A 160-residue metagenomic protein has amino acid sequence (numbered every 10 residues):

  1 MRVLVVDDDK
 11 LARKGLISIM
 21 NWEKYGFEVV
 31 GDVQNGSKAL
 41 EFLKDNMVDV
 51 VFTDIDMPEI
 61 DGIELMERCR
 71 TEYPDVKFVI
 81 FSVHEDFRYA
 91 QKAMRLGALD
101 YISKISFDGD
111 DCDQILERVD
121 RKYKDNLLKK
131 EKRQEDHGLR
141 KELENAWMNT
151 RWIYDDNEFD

Functional and structural regions predicted by a protein language model:
D7, D54: Active-site residues of response regulator receiver
K10-G31: Two-component/phosphorelay signaling modules centered on CheY-like receiver
D32-E41, G62: Helix N-cap/capping motif at the beta->alpha junctions
E41, I63-Y73: Short amphipathic alpha-helix used as the core "switch/output" element in two-component signaling
M57: Receiver (REC) domain active-site loop signature in two-component systems and cognate sites in sensor histidine kinases
E64, E85-I102: Alpha4 helix (beta4-alpha4-beta5 surface) of REC/receiver domains from two-component response regulators
M94, A98-D160: Interdomain helical linkers/hinges and coiled-coil/dimerization scaffolds that transmit conformational signals
